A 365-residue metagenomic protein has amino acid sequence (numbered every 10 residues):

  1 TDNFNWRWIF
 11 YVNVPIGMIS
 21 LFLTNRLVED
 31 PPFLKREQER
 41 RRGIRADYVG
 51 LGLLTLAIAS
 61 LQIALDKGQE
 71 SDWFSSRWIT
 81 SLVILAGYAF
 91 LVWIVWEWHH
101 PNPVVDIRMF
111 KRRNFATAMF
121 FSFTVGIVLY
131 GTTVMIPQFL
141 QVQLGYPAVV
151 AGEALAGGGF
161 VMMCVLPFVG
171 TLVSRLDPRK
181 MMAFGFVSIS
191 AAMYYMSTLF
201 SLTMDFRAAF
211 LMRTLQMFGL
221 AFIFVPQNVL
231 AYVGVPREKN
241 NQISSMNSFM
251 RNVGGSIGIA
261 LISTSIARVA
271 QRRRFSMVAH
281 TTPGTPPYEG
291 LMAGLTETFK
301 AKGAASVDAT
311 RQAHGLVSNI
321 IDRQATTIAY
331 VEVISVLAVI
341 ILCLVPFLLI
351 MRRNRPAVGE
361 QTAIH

Functional and structural regions predicted by a protein language model:
T1-F4, L65, L140-Q141, L172-V173 (+2 more regions): Interfacial helix-cap and linker-helix signal at transmembrane-aqueous boundaries of multi-pass secondary transporters
N5-P15, S20, I44-L51, I63 (+3 more regions): Transmembrane core module of solute transporters
F10-Y11, I16-L61, W73, W78-S81 (+3 more regions): Central mid-sequence intracellular linker of multi-pass
L21, I58-A59, L85-V92, S263 (+1 more regions): Hydrophobic core segments of alpha-helical transmembrane domains in multi-pass membrane transport and ion-translocation
F22, A59, P167-F168, S256 (+1 more regions): Residue-level hotspots within transmembrane alpha-helices of multi-pass secondary transporters
L27, S60-G68, V95-W96, S265 (+1 more regions): Hydrophobic membrane-targeting alpha-helices
T132, A209-A293: Small-residue-rich alpha-helical segments with characteristic i,i+4
N252-C343, F347-R353, T362-H365: Hydrophobic transmembrane architecture of multi-pass small-molecule transporters
